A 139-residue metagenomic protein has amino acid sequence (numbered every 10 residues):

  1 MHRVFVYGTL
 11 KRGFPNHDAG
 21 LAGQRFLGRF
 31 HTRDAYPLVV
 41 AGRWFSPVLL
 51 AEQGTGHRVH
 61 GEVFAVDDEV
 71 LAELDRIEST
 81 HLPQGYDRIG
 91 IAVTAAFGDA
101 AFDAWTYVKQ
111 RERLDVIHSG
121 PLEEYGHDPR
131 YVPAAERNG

Functional and structural regions predicted by a protein language model:
M1-G139: Glycine-aromatic micro-motifs
